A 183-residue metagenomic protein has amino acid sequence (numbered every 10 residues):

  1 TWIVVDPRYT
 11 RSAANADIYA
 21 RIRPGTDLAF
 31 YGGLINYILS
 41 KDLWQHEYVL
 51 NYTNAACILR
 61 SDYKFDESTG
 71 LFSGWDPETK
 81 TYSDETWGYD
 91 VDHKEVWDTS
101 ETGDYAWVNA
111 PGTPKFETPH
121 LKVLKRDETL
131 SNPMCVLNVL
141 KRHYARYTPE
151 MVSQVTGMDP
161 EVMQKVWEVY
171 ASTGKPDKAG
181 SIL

Functional and structural regions predicted by a protein language model:
T1-R8: Short, acidic/small-residue loops that bind anionic groups at enzyme active sites
W2, G180-I182: Hydrophobic/aromatic residues located in beta-strands of well-ordered beta-sheets within soluble catalytic
R8-P176: Long, well-ordered, tryptophan-enriched scaffold segments
